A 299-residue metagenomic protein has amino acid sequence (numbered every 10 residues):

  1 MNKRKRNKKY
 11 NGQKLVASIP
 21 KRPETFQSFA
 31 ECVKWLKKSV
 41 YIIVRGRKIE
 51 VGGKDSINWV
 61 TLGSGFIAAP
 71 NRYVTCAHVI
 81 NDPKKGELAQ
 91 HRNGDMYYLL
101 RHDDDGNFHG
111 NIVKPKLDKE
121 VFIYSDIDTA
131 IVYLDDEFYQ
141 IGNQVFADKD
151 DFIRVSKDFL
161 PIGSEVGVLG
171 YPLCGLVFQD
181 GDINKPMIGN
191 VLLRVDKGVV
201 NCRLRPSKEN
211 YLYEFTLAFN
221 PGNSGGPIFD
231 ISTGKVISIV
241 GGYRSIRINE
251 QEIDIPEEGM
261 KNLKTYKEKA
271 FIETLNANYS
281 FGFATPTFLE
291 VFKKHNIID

Functional and structural regions predicted by a protein language model:
M1-T61: Protease-domain processing segments flanking chymotrypsin-fold serine proteases, especially trypsin-like
S28, L62-G63, R154-V155, E214: A structural connector/turn signal
K38-Y98, D158: Catalytic histidine site
S39, V51-G52, D135-D151, D182-V291: Active-site region of chymotrypsin-like
L62, D118, T129, S224-G225: Conserved positions at the start
R72-Y73, E165, P227: Residue-level marker of beta-strand positions
C76-H78, Y171, T233, G242: Short, surface-exposed secondary-structure boundary micro-motifs
R92-K208, L212, D230-S232: Serine endopeptidase catalytic core focused on the charge-relay Asp
